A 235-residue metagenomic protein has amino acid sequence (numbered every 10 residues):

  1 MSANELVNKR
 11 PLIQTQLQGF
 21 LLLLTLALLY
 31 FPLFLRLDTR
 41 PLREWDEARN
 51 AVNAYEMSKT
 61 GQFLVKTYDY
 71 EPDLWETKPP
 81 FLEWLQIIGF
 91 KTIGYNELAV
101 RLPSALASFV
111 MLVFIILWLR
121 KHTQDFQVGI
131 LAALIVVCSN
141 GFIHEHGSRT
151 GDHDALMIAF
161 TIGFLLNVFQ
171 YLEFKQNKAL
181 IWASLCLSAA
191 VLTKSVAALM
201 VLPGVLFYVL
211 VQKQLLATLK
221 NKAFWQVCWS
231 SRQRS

Functional and structural regions predicted by a protein language model:
M1-L33, Q226-S230: Start-transfer (signal-anchor) and selected internal transmembrane alpha helices of multi-pass inner/ER membrane
G19-L24, I115-C138: Transmembrane-helix signature of polytopic, membrane-embedded enzymes that assemble or transfer cell-envelope glycans
Y30-R36, N50-L74, F81, I88: Extracytosolic helix-loop segments that constitute the early lumenal/periplasmic catalytic or substrate-binding loops
P80, W84, I93-V110: Loop-to-helix entry region of an early transmembrane alpha helix in multi-pass inner-membrane enzymes
L102-T123, G163: Transmembrane-helix motifs of polytopic, lipid-linked glycan transferases
T123, F164-L180: Membrane-interface transmembrane helices that cradle and orient dolichyl/undecaprenyl
N167, L187, M200-S231: Perimembrane helix-loop-helix junctions
A179-K194: Membrane-interface alpha helices of multi-pass inner-membrane proteins
